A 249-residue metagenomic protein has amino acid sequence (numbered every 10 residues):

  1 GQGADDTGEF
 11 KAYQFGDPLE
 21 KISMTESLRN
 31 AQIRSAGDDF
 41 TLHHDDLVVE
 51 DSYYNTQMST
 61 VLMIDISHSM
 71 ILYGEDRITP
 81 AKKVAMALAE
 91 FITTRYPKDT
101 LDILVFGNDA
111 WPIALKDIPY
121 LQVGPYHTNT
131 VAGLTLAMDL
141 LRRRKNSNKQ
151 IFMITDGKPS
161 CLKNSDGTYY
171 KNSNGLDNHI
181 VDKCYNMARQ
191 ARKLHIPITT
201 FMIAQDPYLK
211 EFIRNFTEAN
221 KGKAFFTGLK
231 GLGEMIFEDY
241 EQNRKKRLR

Functional and structural regions predicted by a protein language model:
G1-Q57: Acidic/polar low-complexity segments with low predicted structural confidence
D5-P18, S67-L72, P119-Y120, T200: Short hinge/gating elements
E20, M24, T56-S59, R77 (+8 more regions): Helical mechanochemical/support elements of P-loop NTPase systems and associated helical scaffolds
L28, Y53-I118, G133-L134, S147-I154 (+1 more regions): Von Willebrand factor
D38-F40, D99, K149, I196 (+1 more regions): A structural micro-motif
G74-R77, P119-N129, N172-N178: Flexible beta-alpha connector loops of hexameric P-loop NTPases
L101, A110-W111, I118-F152, K158-L162 (+2 more regions): Von Willebrand factor
R144-N146, K158-C161, S165-R249: Von Willebrand factor type A / integrin I
